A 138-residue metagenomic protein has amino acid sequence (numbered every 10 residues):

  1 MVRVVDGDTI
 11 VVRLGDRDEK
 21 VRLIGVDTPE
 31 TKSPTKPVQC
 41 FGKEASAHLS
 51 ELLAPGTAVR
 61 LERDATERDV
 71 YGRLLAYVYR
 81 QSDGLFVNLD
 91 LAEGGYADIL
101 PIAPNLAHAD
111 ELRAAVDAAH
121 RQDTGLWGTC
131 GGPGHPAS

Functional and structural regions predicted by a protein language model:
M1-S138: Small beta-barrel nucleic-acid-binding modules, primarily SNase/OB-fold domains and secondarily Tudor-like barrels
